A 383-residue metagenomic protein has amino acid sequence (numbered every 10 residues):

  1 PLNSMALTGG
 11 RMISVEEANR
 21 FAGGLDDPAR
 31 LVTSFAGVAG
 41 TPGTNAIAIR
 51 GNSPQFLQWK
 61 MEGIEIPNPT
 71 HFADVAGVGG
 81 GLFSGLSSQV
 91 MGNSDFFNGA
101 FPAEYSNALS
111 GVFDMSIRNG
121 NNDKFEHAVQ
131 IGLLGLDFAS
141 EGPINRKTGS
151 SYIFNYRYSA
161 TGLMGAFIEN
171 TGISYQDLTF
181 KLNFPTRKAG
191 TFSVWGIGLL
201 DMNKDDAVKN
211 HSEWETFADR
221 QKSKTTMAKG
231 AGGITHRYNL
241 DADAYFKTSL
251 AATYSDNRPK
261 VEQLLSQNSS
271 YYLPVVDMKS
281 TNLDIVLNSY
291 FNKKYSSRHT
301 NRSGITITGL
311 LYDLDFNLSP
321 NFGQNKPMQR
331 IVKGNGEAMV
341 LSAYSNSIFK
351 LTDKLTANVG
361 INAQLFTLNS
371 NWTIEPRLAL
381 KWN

Functional and structural regions predicted by a protein language model:
P1-F101, V112-R118: Periplasmic N-terminal accessory/gating domains of Gram-negative outer-membrane beta-barrel systems
L2, P54, I64-I66, R118 (+6 more regions): Structural signature of outer-membrane beta-barrel domains
G9, T70-A73, L163-I168, D206 (+2 more regions): Short acidic, glycine/proline-rich loop/turn micro-motifs
S14, V75-A76, E169-S174, V208-A218 (+3 more regions): Flexible, surface-exposed loop regions and adjacent strand-edge segments of Gram-negative outer-membrane beta-barrel
D27, T44, G81, M91 (+9 more regions): Transmembrane beta-barrel architecture of outer-membrane proteins
R30, A48, V112-D114, A128 (+7 more regions): Outer-membrane beta-barrel architecture
N93-P102, S110-R118, F125-N170, D177-P185 (+1 more regions): Predominantly transmembrane beta-strands of Gram-negative outer membrane beta-barrel pores used for transport
N183-D201, K222-S370: Face-selective signature of the C-terminal outer-membrane beta-barrel domain
